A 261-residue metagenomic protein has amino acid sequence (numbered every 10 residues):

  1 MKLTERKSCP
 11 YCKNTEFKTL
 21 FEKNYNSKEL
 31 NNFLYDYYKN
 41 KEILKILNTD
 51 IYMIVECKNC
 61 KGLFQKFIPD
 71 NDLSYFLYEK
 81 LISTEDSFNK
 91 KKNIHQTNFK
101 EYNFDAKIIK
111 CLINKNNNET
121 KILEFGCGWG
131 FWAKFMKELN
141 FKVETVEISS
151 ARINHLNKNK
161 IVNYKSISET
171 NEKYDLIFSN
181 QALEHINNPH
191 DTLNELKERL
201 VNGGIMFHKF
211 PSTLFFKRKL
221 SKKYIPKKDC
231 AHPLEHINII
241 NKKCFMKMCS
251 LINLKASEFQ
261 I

Functional and structural regions predicted by a protein language model:
M1-N180, P189-L193, F207, Q260: Conserved N-terminal segment of class I S-adenosyl-L-methionine
L3-R6, T19, N187-E198, I205-I261: S-adenosyl-L-methionine-dependent methyltransferase catalytic module, highlighting the catalytic core
E42, L47, L200, K227-C230: Homeobox/homeodomain signature
